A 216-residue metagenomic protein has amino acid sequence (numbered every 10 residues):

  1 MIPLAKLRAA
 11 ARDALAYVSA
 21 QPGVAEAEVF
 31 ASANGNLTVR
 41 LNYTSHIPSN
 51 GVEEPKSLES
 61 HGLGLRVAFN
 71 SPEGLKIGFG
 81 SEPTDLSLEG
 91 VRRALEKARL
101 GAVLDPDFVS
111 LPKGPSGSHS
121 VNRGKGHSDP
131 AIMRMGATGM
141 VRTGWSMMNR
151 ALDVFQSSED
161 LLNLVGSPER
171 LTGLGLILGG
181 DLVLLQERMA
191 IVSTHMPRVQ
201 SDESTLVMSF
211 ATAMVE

Functional and structural regions predicted by a protein language model:
M1-E216: Active-site bordering "gate/hinge" segments that shape substrate access to catalytic or cofactor-binding pockets
